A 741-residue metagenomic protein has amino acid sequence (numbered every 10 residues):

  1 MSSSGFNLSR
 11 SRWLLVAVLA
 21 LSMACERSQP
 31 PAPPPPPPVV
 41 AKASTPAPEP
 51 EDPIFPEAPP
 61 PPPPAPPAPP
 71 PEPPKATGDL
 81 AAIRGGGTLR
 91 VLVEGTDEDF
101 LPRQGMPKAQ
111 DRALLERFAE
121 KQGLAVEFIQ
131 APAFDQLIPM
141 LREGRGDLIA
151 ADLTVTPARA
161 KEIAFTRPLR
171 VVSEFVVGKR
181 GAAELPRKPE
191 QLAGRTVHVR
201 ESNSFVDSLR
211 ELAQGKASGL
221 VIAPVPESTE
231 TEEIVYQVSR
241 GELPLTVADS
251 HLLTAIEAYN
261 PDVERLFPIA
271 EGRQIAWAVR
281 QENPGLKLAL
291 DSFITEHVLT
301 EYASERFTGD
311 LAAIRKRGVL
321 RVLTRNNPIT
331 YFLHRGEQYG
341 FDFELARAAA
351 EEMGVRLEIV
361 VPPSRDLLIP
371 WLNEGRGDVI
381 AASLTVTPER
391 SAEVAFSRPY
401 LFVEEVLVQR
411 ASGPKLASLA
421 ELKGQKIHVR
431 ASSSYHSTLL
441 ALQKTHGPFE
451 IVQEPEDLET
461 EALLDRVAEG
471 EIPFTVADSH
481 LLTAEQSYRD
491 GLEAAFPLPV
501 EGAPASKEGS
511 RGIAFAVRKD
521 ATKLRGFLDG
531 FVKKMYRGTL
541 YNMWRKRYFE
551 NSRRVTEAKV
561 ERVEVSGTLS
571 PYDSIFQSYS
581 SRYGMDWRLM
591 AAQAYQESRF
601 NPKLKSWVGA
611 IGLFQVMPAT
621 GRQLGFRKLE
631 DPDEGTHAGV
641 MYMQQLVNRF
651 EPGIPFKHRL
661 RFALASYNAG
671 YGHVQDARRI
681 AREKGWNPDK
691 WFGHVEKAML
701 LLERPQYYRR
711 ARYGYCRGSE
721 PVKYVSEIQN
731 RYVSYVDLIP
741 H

Functional and structural regions predicted by a protein language model:
V39-V40, P46-L153, P157-K161, I222-Y236 (+7 more regions): Extracytoplasmic small-molecule ligand-binding "clamshell" domains of the periplasmic binding protein/Venus flytrap
P48-P74, A81, A109-K121, R180-V206 (+9 more regions): Extended ligand-binding regions for polar small-molecule ligands
R90-D99, R103-E120, T154, S173-E230 (+8 more regions): Bilobed "Venus flytrap"/periplasmic-binding protein-like clamshell domains and structurally analogous long
G95-T96, A158, R167-A183, E227 (+9 more regions): Periplasmic-binding protein-like
D135, A150-E162, S208-G215, Y236-E271 (+7 more regions): A ligand-binding cleft/hinge motif common to bilobed small-molecule-binding domains
T196, E201, K426, A431 (+4 more regions): Substrate-binding/active-site groove segments that recognize and process beta-1,4-linked N-acetyl-hexosamine
R315, N551-F600, D633-T636, F650-I654 (+1 more regions): Export/targeting segments at the very N-terminus of extracytoplasmic proteins
A503, V517, F527, H658 (+1 more regions): Catalytic and substrate-binding regions of cell-wall glycan-acting enzymes that process beta-1,4-linked
